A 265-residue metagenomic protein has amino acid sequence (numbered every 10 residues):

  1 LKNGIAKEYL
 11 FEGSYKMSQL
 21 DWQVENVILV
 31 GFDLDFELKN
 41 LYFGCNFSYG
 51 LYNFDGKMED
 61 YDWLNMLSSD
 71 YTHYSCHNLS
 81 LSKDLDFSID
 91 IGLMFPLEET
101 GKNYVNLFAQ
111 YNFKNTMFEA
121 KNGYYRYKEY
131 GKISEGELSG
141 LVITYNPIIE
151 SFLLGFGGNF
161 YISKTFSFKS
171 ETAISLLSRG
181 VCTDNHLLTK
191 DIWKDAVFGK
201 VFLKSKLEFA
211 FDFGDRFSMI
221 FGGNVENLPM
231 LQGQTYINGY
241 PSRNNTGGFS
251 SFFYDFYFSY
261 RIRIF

Functional and structural regions predicted by a protein language model:
L1-N3, F36, C45-L51, L93 (+6 more regions): Transmembrane beta-barrel strands of outer-membrane/channel proteins
N3-V27, Y49-F87, F113-I149, S175-K206 (+1 more regions): Extracellular/periplasm-exposed beta-strand and loop segments of Gram-negative cell-envelope proteins, dominated by
G31-D35, D90-M94, G155-G157, K204-E208 (+2 more regions): Outer-membrane beta-barrel architecture
D35-F43, F95-V105, I162-F168, F213-S218 (+1 more regions): Short loop/turn motifs that connect adjacent beta-strands in outer-membrane beta-barrel proteins
S82-D90, Y104, F156: A structural/positional concept
K102, P147-L153, Y161-K169, F202: Short gly/pro-enriched beta-turn/loop segments at secondary-structure junctions
G180, A210, S218-G222, M230: Extended, basic/helix-rich recognition subdomains
